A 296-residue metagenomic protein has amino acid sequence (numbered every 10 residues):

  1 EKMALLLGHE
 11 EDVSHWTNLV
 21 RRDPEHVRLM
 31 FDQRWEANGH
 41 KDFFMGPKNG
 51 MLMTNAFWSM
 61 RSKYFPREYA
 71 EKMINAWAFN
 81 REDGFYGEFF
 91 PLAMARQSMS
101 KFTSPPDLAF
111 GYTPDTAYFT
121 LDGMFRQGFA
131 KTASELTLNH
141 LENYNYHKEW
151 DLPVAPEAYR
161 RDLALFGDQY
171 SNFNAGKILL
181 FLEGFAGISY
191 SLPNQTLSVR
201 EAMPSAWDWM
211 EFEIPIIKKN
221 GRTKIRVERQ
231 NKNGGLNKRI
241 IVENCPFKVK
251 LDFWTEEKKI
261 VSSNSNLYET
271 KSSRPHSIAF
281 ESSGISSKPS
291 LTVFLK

Functional and structural regions predicted by a protein language model:
E1-E10, F57-Y69, Y118-A130, L180-S189: Well-ordered alpha-helical scaffold segments within catalytic/enzyme domains
M3, D42-F43, L236-K238: Extended, compositionally biased low-complexity polar/Lys-Gly-rich tracts and adjacent boundary/linker regions are
M3-L29, R67-E82, G128-N143, P193-A202: Extended, well-ordered alpha-helical scaffold segments
L5-G8, P105, D162: Short amphipathic alpha-helical segments at helix-loop
V13, M45, P106, F119-T120 (+1 more regions): Residues at structural and domain junctions
N18-Y112, N145-Y159, N220: Extended glycan-interaction surfaces of carbohydrate-active proteins
F119, G123-K296: Non-catalytic C-terminal accessory modules of carbohydrate-active enzymes
